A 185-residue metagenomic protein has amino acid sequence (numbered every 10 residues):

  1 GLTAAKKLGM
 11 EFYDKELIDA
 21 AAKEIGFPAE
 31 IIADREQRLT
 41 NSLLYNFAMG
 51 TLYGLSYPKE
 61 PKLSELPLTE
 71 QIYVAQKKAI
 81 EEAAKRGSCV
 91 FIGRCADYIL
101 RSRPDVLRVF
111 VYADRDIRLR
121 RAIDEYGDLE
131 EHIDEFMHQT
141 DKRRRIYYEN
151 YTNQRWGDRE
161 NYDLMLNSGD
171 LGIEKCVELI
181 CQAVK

Functional and structural regions predicted by a protein language model:
G1-A5: Glycine-rich phosphate-binding P-loop
K6-M10, F27, D128: Short glycine/serine/threonine/alanine-rich loop segments
L8-A22: Short beta-strand-centered segment that lines the nucleotide-binding/catalytic pocket of NTP-utilizing
F12, V106-R108, D163-M165: Conserved beta-strand scaffold positions in the cores of enzyme catalytic domains, especially in NTP/NDP-utilizing
A22-S88: ATP-dependent small-molecule kinase phosphotransfer cores that center on conserved nucleotide phosphate-binding segments
R38-F47, L52-Y53, L129-E174: Small-molecule kinase domains that catalyze NTP-dependent phosphoryl transfer to phosphate-bearing small molecules
A75-Y126: ATP-dependent NMP and nucleoside kinases share a basic, alpha-helical "lid"
K77, I173-C181: Short, amphipathic alpha-helical "lid/cap" segments that border enzyme active or binding sites
